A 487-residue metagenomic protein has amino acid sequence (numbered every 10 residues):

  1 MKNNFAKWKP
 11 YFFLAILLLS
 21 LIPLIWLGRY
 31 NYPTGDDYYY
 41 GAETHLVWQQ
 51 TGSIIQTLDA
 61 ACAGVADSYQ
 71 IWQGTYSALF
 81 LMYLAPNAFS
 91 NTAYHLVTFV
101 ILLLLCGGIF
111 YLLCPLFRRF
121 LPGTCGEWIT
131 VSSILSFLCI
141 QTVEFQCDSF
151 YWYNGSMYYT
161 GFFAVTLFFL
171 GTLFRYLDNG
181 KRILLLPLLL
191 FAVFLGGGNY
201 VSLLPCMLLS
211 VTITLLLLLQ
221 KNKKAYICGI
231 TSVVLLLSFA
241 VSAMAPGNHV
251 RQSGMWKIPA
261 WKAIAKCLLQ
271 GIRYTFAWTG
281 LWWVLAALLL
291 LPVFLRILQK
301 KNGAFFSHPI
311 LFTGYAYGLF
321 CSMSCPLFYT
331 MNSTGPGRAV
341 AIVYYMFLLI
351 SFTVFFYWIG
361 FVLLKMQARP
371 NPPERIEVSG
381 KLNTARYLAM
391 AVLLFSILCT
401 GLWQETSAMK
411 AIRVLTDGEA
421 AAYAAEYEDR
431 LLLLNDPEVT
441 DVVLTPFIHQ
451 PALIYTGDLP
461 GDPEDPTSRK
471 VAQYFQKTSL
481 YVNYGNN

Functional and structural regions predicted by a protein language model:
F5-Q73, P86-W128, K223-K224, M366-N487: Intrinsically disordered, polar/acidic, low-complexity terminal segments
K9-P23, T130-F137, P187-L190, I230-S238 (+1 more regions): Alpha-helical transmembrane segments
L27-A88, T92-T98, Y153, G196-A339: Transmembrane catalytic cores of multi-pass membrane glycosyltransferases and polysaccharide-assembly enzymes
D36, T124-F174, N199, S322-F356: Membrane-interface micro-motifs in multi-pass membrane enzymes
L96-L104, F137, M157, F194 (+2 more regions): Hydrophobic alpha-helical transmembrane segments of multi-pass membrane proteins
L105-F117, V165-L177, M207-L215, L288-F294 (+1 more regions): Transmembrane alpha-helical segments
R175-F194, Y226: Short hydrophobic alpha-helices at membrane interfaces in multi-pass membrane enzymes
V293-T406, K410: Transmembrane helical hairpin unit
